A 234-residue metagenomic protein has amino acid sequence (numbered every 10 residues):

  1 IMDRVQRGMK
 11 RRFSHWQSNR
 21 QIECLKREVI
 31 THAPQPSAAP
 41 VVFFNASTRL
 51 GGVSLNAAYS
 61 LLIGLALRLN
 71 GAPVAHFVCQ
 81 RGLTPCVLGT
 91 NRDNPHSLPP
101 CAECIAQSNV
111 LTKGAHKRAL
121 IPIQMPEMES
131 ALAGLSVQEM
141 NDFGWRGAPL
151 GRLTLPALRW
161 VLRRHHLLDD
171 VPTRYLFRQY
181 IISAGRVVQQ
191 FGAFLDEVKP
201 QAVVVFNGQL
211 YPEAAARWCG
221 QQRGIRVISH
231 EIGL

Functional and structural regions predicted by a protein language model:
I1-F44, A66-G185, I232-L234: Conserved N-terminal ligand/cofactor-binding loop architecture of enzyme catalytic domains
V41-T48, A202: PLD-like (HKD) phosphodiesterase/transphosphatidyltransferase domain
S47-Y59, V205: A short, glycine/small-residue-rich beta-strand->loop->alpha-helix junction that serves as a flexible
R49-G52, G82-P85, L210-A214: Flexible loop/turn segments at secondary-structure boundaries
G51-L55, G147-L150, R164, P212: Secondary-structure boundary/capping motif
N56-A58, T90, R217-G220: Short, glycine/charged-enriched secondary-structure capping and boundary segments
Y59-L67: Short amphipathic alpha-helix
V187-L234: Conserved nucleotide-sugar donor-interacting segment of glycosyltransferase catalytic cores, predominantly GT-B
